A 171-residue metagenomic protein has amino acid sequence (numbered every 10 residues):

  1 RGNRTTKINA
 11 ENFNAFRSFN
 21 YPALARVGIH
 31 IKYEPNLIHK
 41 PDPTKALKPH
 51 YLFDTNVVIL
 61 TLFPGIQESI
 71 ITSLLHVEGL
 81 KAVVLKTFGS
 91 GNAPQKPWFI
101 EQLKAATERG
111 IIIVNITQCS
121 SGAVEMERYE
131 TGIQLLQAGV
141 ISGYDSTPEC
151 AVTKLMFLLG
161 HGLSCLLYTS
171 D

Functional and structural regions predicted by a protein language model:
G2-S90, Q95: Accessory alpha-helical/coil subdomains and C-terminal extensions that flank or cap enzyme catalytic cores
I71, I100-K104, G132: Short amphipathic alpha-helical segments and helix-helix/interface helices
V84, V114-N115: Structural recognition of the beta-strand scaffold that forms the well-ordered cores of secreted hydrolase catalytic
F88-S90, T117-G122: Short, ordered loop/turn segments at secondary-structure junctions
Q95-I113: Catalytic-core regions built around general acid/base machinery
Q95-K96, V124-Q134: Histidine/acidic-residue-rich catalytic or RNA/ligand-binding cores of hydrolases and nuclease-related proteins
Y129-Q137, S142-V152, M156: Interaction/scaffold regions that mediate signaling and macromolecular assembly across diverse proteins
Y168-D171: Conserved small/polar residues in nucleotide/adenosyl-binding loops
